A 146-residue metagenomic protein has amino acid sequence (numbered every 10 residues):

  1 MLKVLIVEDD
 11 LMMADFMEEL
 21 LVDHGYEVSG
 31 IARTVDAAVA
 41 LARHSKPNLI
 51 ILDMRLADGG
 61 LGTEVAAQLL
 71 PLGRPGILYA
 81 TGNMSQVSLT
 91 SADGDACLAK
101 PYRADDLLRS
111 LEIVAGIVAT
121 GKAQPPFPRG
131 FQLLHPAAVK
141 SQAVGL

Functional and structural regions predicted by a protein language model:
E8, T81: Conserved acidic carboxylate
D10-G30: Two-component/phosphorelay signaling modules centered on CheY-like receiver
E18, I31-L49: Acidic, metal-coordinating helix/loop segments flanking the phosphotransfer/catalytic sites of two-component signaling
D53-M54: Active-site residues of response regulator receiver
G60-P75: Short amphipathic alpha-helix used as the core "switch/output" element in two-component signaling
K100: A Lys-centered signature of the CheY-like receiver
R103: Receiver (REC) domain switch/active-site region of two-component response regulators
R109, I117-L146: CheY-like receiver
